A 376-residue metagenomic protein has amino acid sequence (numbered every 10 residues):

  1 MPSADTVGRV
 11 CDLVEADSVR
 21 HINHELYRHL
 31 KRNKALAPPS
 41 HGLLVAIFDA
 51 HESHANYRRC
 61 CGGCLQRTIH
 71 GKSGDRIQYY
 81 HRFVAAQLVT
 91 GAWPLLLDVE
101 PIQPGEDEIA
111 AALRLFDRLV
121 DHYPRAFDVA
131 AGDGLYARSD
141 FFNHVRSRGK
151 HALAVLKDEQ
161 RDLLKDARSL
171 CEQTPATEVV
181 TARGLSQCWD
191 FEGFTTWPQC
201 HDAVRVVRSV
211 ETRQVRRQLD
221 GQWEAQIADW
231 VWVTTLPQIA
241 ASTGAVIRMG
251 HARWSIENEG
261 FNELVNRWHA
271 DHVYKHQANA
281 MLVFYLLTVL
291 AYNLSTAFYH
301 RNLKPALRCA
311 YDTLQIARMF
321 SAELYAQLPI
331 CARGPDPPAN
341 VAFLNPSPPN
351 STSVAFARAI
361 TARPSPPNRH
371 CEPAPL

Functional and structural regions predicted by a protein language model:
S3, V7, G42-S53, A86 (+6 more regions): Short, conserved catalytic/metal-binding motifs centered on acidic residues
A4-G91, P364-P367, P375: Active-site-proximal, Lys/Arg-enriched surface segment that forms a nucleic-acid-binding/basic interface patch
Q66-F127: Electropositive, glycine- and tryptophan-enriched low-complexity nucleic-acid-binding patches
L88-T90, P101, G134, A154-D158 (+1 more regions): Short, structured patches in soluble enzyme cores that scaffold and shape functional sites
E106-L163: Domain-level cores of phosphate- or acyl-group-handling catalytic modules
H151-R253: An anionic, glycine-rich sequence signature occurring as long contiguous blocks
V180-T195, V265-L376: A short, flexible helix-boundary coil/loop motif
A240-Y274: Short amphipathic alpha-helical "interface-anchor" segments enriched in bulky aromatics
